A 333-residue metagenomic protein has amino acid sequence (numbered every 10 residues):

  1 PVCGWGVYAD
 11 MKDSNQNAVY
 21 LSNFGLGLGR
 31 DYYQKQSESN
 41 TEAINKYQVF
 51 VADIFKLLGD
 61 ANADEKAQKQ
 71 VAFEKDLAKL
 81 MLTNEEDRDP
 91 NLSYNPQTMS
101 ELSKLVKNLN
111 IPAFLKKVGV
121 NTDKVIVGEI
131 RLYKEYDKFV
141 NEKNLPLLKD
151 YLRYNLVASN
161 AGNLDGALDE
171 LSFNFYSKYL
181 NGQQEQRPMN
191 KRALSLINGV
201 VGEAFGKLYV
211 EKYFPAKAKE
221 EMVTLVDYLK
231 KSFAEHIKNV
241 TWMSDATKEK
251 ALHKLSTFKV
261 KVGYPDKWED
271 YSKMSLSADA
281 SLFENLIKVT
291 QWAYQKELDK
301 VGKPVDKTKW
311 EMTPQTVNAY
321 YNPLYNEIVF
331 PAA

Functional and structural regions predicted by a protein language model:
P1-T224, Y228: Noncatalytic, helix-rich "gating/capping" subdomain that lines the substrate-entry/channel surface of large enzyme
D76, L105-N108, I126-I130, F173 (+5 more regions): Intrinsically disordered, low-complexity linker/terminal regions across diverse proteins
